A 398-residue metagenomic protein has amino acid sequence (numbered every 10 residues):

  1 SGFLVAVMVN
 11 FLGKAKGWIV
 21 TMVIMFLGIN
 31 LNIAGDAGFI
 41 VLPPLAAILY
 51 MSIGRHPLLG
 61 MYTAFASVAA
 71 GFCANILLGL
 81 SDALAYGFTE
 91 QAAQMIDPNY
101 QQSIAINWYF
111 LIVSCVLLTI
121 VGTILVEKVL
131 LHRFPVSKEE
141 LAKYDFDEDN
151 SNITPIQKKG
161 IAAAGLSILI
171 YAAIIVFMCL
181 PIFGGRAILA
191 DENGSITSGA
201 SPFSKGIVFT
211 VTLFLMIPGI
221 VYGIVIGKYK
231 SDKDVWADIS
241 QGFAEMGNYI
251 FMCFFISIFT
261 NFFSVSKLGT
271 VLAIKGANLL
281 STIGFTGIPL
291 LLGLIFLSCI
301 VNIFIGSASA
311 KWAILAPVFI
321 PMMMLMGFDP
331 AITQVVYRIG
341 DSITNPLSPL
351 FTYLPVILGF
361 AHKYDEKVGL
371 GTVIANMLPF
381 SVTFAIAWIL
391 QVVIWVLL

Functional and structural regions predicted by a protein language model:
S1-A6, A200-T270: Core transmembrane alpha-helical segments of multi-pass membrane transporters/permeases
A6-G13, A47-S52, D234-E245, V271-T282 (+2 more regions): Short amphipathic alpha-helical coupling elements at transmembrane boundaries
K16-A47, S52, I250-I256, T282-P321 (+2 more regions): Hydrophobic alpha-helical transmembrane segments of multi-pass integral membrane proteins, predominantly secondary
G17, L45, L49-A66, I153-I168 (+3 more regions): Alpha-helical transmembrane segments and their helix-start/interface "positive-inside/aromatic belt" motifs in integral
W18-V23, R55-T63, I288, G327-V336 (+1 more regions): Membrane-interface alpha-helices at helix entry/exit sites of multi-pass transporters
G28-A47, M51, R55-E127, C299-I314 (+2 more regions): Alpha-helical transmembrane segments and, especially, the helix-loop junctions at the ends of these helices
F88-A237, F360-V368, L397: Long, contiguous bundles of hydrophobic transmembrane helices that form the permeation core of multi-pass
L390-L398: Juxtamembrane boundary at the C-terminal end of a transmembrane helix
